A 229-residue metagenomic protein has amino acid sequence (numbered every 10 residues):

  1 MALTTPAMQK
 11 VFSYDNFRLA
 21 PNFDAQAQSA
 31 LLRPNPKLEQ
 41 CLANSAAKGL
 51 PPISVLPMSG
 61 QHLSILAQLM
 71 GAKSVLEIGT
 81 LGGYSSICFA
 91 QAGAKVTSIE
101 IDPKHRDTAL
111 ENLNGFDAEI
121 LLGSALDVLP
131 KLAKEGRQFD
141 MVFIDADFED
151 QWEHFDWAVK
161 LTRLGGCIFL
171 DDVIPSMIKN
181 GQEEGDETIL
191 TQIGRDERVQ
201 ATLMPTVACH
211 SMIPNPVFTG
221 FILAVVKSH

Functional and structural regions predicted by a protein language model:
M1-N35: N-terminal auxiliary segments of SAM/dcSAM-dependent transferases
R18, N22, Q26, K37-Q40 (+2 more regions): Exposed alpha-helical structural elements
A25-A27, A47-G49, P175: A short, structure-level motif marking secondary-structure boundaries and short turns
Q26-A30, N44, Q192: Residues that form generic nucleotide/phosphate-binding pockets
L31-R33, G49-Q61, Q68: Conserved SAM-binding loop and adjacent beta-strand
E39-G49: Conserved class I S-adenosyl-L-methionine
P57-H229: S-adenosylmethionine/decaboxylated-SAM
